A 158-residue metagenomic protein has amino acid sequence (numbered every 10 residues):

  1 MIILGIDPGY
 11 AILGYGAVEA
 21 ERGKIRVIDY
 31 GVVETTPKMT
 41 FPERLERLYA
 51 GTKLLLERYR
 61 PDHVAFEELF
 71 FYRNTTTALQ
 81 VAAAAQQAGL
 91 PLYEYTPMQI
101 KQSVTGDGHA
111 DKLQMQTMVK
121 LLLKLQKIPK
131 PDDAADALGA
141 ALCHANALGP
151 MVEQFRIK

Functional and structural regions predicted by a protein language model:
M1-K158: Phosphate- and other anionic-substrate recognition elements at nucleic-acid/protein interfaces
